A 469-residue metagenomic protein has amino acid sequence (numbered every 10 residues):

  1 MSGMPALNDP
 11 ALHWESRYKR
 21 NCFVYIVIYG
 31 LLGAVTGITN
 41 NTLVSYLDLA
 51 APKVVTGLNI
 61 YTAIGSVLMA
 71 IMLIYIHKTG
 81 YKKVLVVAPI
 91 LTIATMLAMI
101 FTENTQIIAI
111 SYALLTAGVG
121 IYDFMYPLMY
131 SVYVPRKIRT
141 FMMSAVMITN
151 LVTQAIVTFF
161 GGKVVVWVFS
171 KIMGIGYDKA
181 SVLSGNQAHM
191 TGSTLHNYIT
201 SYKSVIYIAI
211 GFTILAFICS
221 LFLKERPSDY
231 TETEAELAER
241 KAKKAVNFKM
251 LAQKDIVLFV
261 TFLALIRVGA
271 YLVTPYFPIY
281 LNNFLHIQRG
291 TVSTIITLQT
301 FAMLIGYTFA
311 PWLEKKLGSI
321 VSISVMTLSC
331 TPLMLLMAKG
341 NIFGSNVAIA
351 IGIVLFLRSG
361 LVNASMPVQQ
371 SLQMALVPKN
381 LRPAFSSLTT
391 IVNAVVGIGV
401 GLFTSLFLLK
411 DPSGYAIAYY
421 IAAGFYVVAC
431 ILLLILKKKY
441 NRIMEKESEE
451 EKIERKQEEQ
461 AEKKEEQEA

Functional and structural regions predicted by a protein language model:
S2-K19, E225-T261, E451-E459, A469: Juxtamembrane intracellular "pre-TM" segments in multi-pass secondary transporters
L7-S66, V257-I295: Helix-loop boundary and gating motifs at the non-cytosolic
G57-Y75, T297-F309: Central cavity-lining transmembrane alpha-helices of secondary-active solute carriers, predominantly the Major
M69-Y81, G306-S319, L408-L409: Helix-to-loop junctions at the C-terminal end of transmembrane segments in multipass secondary transporters
I90-E103, L328-G344: C-terminal ends and interior cores of transmembrane alpha-helices in multi-pass membrane transporters/permeases
I121-V134, A364-V377: Intracellular juxtamembrane helix-capping segments at the cytosolic ends of symmetry-related transmembrane helices
M143-V166, T390-G401: Glycine-rich segments within core transmembrane alpha-helices of 12-TM secondary carriers
V166-G211, L408-Y426: A membrane-interface helix-boundary motif in multi-pass transporters
